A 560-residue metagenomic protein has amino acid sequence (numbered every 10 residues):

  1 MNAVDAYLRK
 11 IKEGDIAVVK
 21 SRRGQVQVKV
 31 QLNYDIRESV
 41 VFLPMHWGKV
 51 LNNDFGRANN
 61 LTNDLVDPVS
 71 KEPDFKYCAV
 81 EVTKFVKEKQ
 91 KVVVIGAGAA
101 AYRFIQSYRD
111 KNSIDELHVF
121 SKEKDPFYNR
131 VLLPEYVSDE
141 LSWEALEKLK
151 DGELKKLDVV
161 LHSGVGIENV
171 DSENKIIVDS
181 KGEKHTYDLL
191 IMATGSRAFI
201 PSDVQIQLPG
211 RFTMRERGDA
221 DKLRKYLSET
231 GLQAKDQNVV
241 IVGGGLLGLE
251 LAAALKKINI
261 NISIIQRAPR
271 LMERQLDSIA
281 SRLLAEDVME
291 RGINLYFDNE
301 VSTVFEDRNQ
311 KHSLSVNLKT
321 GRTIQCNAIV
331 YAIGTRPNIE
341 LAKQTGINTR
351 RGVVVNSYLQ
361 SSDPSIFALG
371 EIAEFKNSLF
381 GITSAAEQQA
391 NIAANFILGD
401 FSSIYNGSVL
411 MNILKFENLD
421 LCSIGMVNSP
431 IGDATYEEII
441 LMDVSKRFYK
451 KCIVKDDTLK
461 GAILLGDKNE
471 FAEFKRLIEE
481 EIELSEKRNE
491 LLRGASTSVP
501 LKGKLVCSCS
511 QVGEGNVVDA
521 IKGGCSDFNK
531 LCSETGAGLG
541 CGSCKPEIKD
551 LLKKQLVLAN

Functional and structural regions predicted by a protein language model:
V4-V92: Long, contiguous, secondary-structure-rich segments that constitute the structural scaffold of globular domains
E88-V92, A97, I372-A472, S496-G515 (+3 more regions): Mid-to-C-terminal Rossmann-like scaffold of FAD/NAD(P)H-dependent oxidoreductases
Q90-V160, A252-Q275: Beta1-alpha1 glycine-rich phosphate/pyrophosphate-binding loop at the start of Rossmann-like nucleotide-binding domains
I95, H185-R197, V242, I324-G334 (+2 more regions): Short hydrophobic core segments
I114-H118, D158-D179, H185, K257-V355 (+1 more regions): A Rossmann-like FAD-binding core segment of flavoenzymes
P134, D139, E147, N238-V240 (+3 more regions): Rossmann-like dinucleotide-binding cores of NAD(P)H-dependent redox enzymes
T194-I258, N294, V355-S357: Glycine-rich dinucleotide-binding loop and its adjacent helix/turn
Q207-K235, S315-N317, R322-N395, E483-T497: FAD-site-proximal beta/loop scaffold in flavoenzymes
